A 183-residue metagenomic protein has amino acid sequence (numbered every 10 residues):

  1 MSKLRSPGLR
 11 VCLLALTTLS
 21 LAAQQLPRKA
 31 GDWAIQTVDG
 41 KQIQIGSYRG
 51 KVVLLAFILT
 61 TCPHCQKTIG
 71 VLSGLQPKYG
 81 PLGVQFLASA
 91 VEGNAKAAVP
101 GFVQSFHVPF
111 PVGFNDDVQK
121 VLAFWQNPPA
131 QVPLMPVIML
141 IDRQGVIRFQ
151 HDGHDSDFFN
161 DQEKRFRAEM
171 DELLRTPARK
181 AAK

Functional and structural regions predicted by a protein language model:
M1-C12: Bacterial N-terminal signal peptides that target proteins for export
R10-S20: Bacterial N-terminal signal peptides
A22-I45: N-terminal "domain-start" segment that seeds a small globular fold
A30-G31, V52-V53, M135-V137: Short loop/turn microsegments at loop-to-beta-strand junctions
G46-P63: Short active-site neighborhood of thiol/selenol oxidoreductases, capturing the structured segment around
Q66-H107, V118-A123: Structural microenvironment flanking redox-active thiols in thiol-disulfide oxidoreductases
V103-V137, I141-R143: Short, internal strand/loop/helix patches that form the active-site neighborhood or redox-interaction surface
V137-K183: Thiol-/selenol-based redox modules, centered on thioredoxin-like and closely related oxidoreductase domains
